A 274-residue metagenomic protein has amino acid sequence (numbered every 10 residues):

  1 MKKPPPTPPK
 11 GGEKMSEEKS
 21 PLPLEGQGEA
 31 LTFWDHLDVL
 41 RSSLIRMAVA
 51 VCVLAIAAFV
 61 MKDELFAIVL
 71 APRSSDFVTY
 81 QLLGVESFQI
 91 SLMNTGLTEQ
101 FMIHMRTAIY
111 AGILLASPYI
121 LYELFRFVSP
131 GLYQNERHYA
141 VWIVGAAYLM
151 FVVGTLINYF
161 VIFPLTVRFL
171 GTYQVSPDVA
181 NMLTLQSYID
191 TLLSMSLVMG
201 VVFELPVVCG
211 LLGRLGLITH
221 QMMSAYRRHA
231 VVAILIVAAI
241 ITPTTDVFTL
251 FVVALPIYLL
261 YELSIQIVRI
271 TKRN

Functional and structural regions predicted by a protein language model:
K2-K3, M15-N274: Membrane topogenic/interface segments and analogous intrinsically disordered interaction regions
T7-P9: Intrinsically disordered, low-complexity segments enriched in serine/proline and basic residues
